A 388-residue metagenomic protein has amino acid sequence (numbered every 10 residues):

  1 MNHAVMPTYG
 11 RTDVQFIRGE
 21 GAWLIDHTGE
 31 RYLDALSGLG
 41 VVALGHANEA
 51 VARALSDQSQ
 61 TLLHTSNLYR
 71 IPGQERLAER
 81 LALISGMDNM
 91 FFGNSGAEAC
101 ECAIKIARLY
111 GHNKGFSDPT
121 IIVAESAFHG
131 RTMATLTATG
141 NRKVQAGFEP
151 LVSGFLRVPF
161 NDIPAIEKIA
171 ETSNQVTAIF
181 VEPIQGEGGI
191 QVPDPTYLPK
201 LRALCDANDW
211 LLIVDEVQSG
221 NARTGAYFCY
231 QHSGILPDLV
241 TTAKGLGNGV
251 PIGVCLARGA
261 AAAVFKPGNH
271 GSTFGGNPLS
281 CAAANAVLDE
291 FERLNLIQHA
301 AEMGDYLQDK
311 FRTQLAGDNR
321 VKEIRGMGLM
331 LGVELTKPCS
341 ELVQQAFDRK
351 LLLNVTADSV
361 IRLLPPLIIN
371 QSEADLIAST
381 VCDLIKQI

Functional and structural regions predicted by a protein language model:
M1-I388: Conserved N-terminal phosphate-binding loop of PLP-dependent enzymes in the Aspartate aminotransferase
